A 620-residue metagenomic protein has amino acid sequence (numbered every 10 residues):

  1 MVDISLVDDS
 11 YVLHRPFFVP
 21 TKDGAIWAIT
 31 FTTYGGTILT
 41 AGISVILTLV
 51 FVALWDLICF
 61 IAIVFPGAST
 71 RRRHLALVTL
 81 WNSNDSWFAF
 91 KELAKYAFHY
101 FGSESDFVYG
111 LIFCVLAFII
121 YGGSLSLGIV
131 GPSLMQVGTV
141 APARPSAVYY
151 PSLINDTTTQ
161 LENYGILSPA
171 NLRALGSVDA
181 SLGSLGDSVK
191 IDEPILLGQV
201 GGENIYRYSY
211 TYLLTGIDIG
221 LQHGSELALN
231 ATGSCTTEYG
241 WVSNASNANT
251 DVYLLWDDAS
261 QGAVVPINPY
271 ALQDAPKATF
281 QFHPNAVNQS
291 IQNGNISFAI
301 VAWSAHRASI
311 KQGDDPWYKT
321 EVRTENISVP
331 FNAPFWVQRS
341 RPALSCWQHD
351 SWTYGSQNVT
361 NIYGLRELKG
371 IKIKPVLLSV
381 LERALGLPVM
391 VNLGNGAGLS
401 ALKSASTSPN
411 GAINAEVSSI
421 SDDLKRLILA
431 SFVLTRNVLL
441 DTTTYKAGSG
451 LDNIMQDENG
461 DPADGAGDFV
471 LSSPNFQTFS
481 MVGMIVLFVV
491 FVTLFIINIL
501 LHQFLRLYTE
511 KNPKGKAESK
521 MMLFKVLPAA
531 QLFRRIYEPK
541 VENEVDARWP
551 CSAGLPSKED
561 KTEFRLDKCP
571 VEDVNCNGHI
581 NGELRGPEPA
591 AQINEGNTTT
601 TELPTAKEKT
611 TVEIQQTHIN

Functional and structural regions predicted by a protein language model:
M1-K190, P194, L429-N620: Membrane-anchoring signal-anchor transmembrane alpha-helices and their immediate flanking context
V2-L6, T40, I129-F476, D573 (+2 more regions): Primarily cytosolic, helix-rich juxtamembrane/linker segments of multi-pass membrane proteins
